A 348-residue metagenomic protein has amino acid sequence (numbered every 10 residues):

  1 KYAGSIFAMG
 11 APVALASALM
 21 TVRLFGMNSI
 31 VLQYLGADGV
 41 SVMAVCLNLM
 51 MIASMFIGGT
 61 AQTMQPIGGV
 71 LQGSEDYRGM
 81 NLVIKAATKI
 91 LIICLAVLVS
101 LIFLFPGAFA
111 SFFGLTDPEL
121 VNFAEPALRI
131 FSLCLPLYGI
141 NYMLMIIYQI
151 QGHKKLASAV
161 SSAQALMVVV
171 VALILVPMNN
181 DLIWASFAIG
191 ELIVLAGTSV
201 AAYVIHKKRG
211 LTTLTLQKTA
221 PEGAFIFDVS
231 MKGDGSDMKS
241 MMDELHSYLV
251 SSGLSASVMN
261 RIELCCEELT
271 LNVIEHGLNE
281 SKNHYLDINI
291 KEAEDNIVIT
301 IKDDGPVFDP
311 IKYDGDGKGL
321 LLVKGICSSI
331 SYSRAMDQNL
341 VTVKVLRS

Functional and structural regions predicted by a protein language model:
K1-M9, G68-L133, M178-T219: Short alpha-helical transmembrane segments in multi-pass integral membrane proteins
A18-N48, I52, V70, A110-D117: Helix-terminus/linker motif at the lipid-water interface of multi-pass membrane proteins
V42-S100, L104, I140-G152, L156: Small-residue-rich hydrophobic transmembrane alpha-helices
G58-A61, F131-I150, L156-V168, I183-S199: Short runs within selected transmembrane alpha-helices of multi-pass transporters and secretion channels
L214-V229, S328-S348: Flexible, glycine-/charge-rich segments associated with ATP-binding catalytic modules
L245-E267, D314: Conserved short strand/loop->alpha-helix "switch" segment adjacent to the catalytic nucleotide/phosphoryl-transfer site
N283-K291: A conserved short beta-strand within the histidine kinase catalytic ATPase domain
D295-L320: Glycine-rich/acidic phosphate-handling loop/turn and adjacent ATP-lid/helix of nucleotide-binding kinase/ATPase domains
